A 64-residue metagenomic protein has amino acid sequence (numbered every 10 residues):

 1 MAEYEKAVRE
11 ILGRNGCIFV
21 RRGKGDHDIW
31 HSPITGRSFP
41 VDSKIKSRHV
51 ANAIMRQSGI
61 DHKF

Functional and structural regions predicted by a protein language model:
M1-K24, H31-F64: Basic nucleic-acid-binding interfaces
